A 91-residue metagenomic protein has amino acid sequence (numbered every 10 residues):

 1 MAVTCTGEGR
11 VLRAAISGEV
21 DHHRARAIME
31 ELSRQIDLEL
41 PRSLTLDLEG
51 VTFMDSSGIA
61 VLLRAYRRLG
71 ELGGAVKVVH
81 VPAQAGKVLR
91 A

Functional and structural regions predicted by a protein language model:
M1-A15: Short beta-strand/loop segment at the start of cytosolic alpha/beta domains
E19-A91: Amphipathic alpha-helical interaction surfaces in cytosolic regulatory modules
